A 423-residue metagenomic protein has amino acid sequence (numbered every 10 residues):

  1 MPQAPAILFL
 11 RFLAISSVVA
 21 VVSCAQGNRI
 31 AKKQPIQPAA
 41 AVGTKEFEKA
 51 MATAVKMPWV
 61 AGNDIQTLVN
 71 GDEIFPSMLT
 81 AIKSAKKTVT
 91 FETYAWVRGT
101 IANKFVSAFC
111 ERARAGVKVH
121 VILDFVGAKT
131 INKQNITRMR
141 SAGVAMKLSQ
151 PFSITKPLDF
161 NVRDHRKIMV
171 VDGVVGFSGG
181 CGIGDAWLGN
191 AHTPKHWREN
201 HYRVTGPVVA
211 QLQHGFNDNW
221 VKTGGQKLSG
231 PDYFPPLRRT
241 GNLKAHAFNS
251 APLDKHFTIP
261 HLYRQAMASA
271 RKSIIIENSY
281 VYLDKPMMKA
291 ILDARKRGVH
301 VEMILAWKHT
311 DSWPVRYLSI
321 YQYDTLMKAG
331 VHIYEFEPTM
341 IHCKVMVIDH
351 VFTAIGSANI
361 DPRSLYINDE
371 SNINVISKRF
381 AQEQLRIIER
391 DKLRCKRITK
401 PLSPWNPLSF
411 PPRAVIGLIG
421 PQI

Functional and structural regions predicted by a protein language model:
A6-F12, S16-V18, S23-I423: Charged, low-complexity intrinsically disordered terminal segments
